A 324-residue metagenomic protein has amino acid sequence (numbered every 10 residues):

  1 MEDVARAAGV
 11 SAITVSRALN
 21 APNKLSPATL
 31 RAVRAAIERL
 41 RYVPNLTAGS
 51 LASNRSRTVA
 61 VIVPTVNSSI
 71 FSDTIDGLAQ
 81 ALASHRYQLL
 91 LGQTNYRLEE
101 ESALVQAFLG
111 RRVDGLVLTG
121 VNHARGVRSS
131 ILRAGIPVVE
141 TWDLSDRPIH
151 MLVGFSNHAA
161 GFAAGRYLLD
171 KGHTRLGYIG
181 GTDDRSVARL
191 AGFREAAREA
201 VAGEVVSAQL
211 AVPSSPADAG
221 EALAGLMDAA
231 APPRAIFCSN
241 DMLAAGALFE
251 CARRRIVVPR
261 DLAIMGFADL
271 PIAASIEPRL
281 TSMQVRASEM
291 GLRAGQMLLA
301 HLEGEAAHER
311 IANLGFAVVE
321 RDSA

Functional and structural regions predicted by a protein language model:
M1-R57, A324: N-terminal helix-turn-helix DNA-binding module of bacterial transcription factors
A12-R17, L51-N67, Y167, R175-G181: Short beta-strand segments enriched in small/hydrophobic residues
A28, L46, S72-T74, A103 (+3 more regions): Generic recognition of short, well-ordered alpha-helical segments
R39, Q80-H85, R133-E140, L144-A324: Bacterial carbohydrate/catabolite-sensing allosteric modules
R39-N45, E99, T119-V121, L248: Short gly/ser/thr-rich secondary-structure transition/capping motifs
N54-R166, D170, L226-D228: Alpha-helical recognition/docking segments in bacterial nutrient-uptake and carbohydrate-utilization systems
